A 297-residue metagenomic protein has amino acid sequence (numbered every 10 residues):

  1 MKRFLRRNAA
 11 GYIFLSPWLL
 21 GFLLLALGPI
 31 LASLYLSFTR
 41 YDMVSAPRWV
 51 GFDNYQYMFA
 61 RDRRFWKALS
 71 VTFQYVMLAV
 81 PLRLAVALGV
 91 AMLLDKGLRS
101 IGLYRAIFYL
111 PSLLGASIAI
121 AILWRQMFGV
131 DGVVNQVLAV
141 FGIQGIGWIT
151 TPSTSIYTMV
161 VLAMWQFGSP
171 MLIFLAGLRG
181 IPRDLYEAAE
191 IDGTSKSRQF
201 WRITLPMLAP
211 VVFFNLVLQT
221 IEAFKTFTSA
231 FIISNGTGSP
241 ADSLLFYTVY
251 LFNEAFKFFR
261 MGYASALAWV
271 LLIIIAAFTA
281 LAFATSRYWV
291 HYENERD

Functional and structural regions predicted by a protein language model:
M1-R6: Short, Lys/Arg-rich, polar N-terminal cytosolic tail immediately upstream of the first transmembrane signal-anchor
R7-D297: A structural signal for multi-pass alpha-helical bundles of membrane permease subunits that mediate small-molecule
